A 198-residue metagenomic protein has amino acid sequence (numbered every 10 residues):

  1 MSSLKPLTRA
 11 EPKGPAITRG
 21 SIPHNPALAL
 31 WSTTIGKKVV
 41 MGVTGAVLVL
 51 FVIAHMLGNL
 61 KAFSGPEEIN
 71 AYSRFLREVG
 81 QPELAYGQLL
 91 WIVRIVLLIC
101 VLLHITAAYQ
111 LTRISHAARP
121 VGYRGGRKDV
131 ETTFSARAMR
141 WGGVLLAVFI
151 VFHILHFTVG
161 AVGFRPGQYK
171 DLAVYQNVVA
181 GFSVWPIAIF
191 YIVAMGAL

Functional and structural regions predicted by a protein language model:
M1-L198: Membrane-embedded alpha-helical bundles that constitute the cytochrome b-like, heme-associated redox core of multi-pass
